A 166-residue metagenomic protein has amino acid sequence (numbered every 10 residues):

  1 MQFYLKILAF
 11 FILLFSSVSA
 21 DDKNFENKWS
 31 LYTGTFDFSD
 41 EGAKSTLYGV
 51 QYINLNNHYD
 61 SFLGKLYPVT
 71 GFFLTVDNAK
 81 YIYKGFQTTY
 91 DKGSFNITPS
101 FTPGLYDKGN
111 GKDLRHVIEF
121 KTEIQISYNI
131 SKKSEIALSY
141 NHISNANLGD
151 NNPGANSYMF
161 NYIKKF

Functional and structural regions predicted by a protein language model:
M1-E26: Cleavable N-terminal export/targeting peptides
A20-E26, N56-L66, D91-I97, K133: Short loop/turn motifs that connect adjacent beta-strands in outer-membrane beta-barrel proteins
A20-N57: Outer-membrane beta-barrel initiation region
K28-D37, L63-T75, T98-D107, S139-S144: Transmembrane beta-strand segments that form the barrel wall of outer-membrane beta-barrel proteins
F36-T46, F72-Y83, N110-V117, N147-A155: Solvent-exposed loop/turn segments connecting transmembrane beta-strands in outer-membrane beta-barrel proteins
K44-V50, P153-F166: Outer-membrane beta-barrel "beta-signal"
Y48-Y52, K84-F86, I124, F160: Membrane-embedded beta-strands of outer-membrane beta-barrel proteins, especially the hydrophobic/small aromatic
Y52-N54, L74, T88-Y90, Y128 (+2 more regions): Residue-level signature of outer-membrane beta-barrel architecture
